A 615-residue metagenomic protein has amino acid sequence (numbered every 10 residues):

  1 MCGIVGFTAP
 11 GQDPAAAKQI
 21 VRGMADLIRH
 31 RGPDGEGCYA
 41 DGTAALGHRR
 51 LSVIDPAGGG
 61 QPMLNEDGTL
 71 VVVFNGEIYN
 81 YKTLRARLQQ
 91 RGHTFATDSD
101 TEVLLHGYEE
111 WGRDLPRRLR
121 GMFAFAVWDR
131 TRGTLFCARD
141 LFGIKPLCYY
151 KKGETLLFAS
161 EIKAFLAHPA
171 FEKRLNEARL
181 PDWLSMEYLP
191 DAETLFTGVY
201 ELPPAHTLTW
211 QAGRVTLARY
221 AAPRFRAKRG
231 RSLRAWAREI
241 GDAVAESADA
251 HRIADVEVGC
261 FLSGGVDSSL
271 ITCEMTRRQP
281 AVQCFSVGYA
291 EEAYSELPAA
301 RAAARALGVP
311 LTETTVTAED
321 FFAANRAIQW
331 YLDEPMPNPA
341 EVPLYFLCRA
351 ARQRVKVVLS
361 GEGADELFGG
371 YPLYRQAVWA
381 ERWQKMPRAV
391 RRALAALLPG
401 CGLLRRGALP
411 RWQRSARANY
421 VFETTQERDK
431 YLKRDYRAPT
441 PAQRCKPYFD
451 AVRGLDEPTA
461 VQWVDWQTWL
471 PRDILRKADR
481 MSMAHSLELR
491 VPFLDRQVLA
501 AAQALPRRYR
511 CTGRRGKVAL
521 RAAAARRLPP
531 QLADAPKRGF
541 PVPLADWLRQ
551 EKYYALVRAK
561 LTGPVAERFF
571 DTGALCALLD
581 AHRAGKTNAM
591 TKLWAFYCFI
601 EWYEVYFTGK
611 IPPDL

Functional and structural regions predicted by a protein language model:
M1, A167, T197-P204, R214 (+4 more regions): Adenosyl-5′-phosphate
M1-L332, L344, C348, R526 (+1 more regions): Cysteine-centered catalytic environments shared across enzyme families
T134-F136, K145-P146, L166, E366-G370 (+2 more regions): Short catalytic/ligand-binding loop motif for oxyanion handling, primarily in non-cytosolic enzymes, centered on
L141, F346-L404, W469, I474 (+1 more regions): Active-site adenylate/phosphate-handling loop in enzymes that bind or generate adenylated species
L297-P298, A324-R326, G369-Y374, W547: Short aromatic-enriched loop/helix-cap "lid" or pocket-rim segments at secondary-structure transitions that line
Q329-W330, P372-W379, P612-D614: Short secondary-structure boundary/capping segments
E334-N338: Acceptor-substrate binding/catalytic loop of class I
